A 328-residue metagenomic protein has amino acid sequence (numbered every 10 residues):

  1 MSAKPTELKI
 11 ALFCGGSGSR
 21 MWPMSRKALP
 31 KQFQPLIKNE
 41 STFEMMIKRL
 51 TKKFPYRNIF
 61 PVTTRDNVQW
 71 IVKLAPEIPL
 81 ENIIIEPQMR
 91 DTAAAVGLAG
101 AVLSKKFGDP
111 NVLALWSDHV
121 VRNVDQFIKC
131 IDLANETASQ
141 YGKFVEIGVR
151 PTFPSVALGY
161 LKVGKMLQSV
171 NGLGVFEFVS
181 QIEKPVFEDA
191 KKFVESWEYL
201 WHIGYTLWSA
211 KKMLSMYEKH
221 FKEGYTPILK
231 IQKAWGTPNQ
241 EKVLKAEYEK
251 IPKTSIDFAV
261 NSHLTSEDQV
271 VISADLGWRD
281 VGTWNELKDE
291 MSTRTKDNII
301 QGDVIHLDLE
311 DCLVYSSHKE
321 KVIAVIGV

Functional and structural regions predicted by a protein language model:
S2-E7, A210-V328: Left-handed beta-helix
S2-F13, S19-P30, P35-W116, R122-I128 (+2 more regions): Conserved N-terminal catalytic core of the sugar/cofactor nucleotidyltransferase
P5-L8, Y56-R57, L80, F107-P110 (+7 more regions): Short coil/turn connectors at secondary-structure junctions
F43, A99, D118, L161 (+2 more regions): Residue-level signal for inorganic ion chemistry
T63, L115, P185, W208 (+1 more regions): A conserved hydrophobic position in a structured secondary element of the catalytic/binding core that shapes
M89-A94, F153-S155, V186-D189, W278-R279: A short acidic, often aromatic-flanked loop/helix-cap motif at beta-alpha or helix-coil junctions that lines enzyme
H119-V121, P151, W278: Short histidine/acidic/glycine/proline-rich micro-motifs that form metal- and phosphate-coordinating active-site loops
V124-Y248, D268-Q269: Conserved core of the sugar-phosphate nucleotidyltransferase
